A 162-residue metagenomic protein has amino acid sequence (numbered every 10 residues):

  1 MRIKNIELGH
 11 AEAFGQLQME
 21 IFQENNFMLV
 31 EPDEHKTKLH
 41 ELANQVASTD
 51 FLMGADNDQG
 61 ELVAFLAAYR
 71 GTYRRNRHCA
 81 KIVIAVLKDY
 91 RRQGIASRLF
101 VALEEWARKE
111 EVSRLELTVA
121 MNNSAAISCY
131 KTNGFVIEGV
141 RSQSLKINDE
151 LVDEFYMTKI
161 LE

Functional and structural regions predicted by a protein language model:
M1-Q16: A short beta-loop-alpha structural element at the N-terminal edge of CoA-dependent acyl/N-acetyltransferase catalytic
L8-A11, E20-D89, F100-V101, I160-E162: Acetyl-CoA-dependent GNAT
G60-A64, A125, L151: Glycine-rich acetyl-CoA-binding "A-motif" of GNAT/NAT acetyltransferases
N76, E116-A120, K131, V136-V152: Conserved catalytic-core motifs of GNAT/GCN5-like acyltransferases
Y90, G94: Glycine-rich phosphate-binding loop
F100, A107-T118: Conserved GNAT acetyl-CoA-binding A-motif
L151-E162: Terminal substrate-recognition subdomain of acyl/acetyltransferases
